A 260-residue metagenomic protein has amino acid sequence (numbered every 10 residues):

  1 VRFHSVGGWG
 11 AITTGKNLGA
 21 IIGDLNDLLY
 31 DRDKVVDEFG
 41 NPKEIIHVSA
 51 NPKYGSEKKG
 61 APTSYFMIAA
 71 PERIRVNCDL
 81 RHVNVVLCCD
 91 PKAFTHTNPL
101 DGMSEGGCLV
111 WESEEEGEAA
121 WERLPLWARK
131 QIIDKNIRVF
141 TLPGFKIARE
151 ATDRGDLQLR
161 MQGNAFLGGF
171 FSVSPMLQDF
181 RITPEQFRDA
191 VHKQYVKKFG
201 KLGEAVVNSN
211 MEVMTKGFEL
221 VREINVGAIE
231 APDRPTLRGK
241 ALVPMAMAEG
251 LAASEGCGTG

Functional and structural regions predicted by a protein language model:
V1-T259: Active-site cofactor/cluster-binding pocket
